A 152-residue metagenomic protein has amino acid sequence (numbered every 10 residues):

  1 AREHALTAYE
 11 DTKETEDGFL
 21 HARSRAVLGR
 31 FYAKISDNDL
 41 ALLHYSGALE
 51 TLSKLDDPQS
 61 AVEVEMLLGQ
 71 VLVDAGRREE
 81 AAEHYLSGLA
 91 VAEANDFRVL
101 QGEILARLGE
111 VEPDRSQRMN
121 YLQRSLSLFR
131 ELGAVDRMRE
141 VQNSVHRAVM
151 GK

Functional and structural regions predicted by a protein language model:
L6-D17, S46-D57, L86-F97, L126-A134: Amphipathic alpha-helical segments of tetratricopeptide repeats
T15, L28, I35, L55 (+6 more regions): Structural motif corresponding to the intra-repeat A-B loop/turn of tetratricopeptide repeats
K34-D39, S46, D56-L86, A90-E93: Alpha-helical adaptor scaffolds
